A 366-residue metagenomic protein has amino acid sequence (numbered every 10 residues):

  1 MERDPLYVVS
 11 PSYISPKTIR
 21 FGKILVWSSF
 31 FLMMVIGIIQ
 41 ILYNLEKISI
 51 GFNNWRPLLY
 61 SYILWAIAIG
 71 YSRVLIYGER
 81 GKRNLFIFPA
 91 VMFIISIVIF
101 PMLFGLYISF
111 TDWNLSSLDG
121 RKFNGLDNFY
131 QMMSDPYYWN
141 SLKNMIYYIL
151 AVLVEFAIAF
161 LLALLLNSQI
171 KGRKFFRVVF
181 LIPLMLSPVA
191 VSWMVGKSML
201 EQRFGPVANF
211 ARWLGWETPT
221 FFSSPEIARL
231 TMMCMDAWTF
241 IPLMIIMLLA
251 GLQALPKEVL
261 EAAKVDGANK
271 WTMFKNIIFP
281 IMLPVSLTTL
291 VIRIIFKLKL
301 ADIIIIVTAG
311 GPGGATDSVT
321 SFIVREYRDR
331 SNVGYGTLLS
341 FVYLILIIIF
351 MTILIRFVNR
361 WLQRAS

Functional and structural regions predicted by a protein language model:
M1-E79: Transmembrane alpha-helices
I36-P57, G78-S366: A structural signal for multi-pass alpha-helical bundles of membrane permease subunits that mediate small-molecule
